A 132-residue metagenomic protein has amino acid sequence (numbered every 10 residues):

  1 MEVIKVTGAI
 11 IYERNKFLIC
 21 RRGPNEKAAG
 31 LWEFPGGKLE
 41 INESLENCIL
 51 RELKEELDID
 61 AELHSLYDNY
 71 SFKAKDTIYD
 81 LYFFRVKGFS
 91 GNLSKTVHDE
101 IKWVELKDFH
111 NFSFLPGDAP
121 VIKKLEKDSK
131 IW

Functional and structural regions predicted by a protein language model:
M1-E2, E126-W132: Generic C-terminal helix-cap and adjacent flexible tail
M1-L18, K38: Conserved N-terminal beta-strand and adjoining loop/helix that marks the start of the Nudix/MutT-like hydrolase domain
K5-T7, N15, Y79-Y82, D99: Change "...and in nucleic-acid phosphodiester-cleaving endonucleases..." to "...and in nucleic-acid processing enzymes
I11-Y12, I19, G88, W103: Conserved hydrophobic "DFG−1" position in protein kinase catalytic cores
K16-E55: Conserved Nudix-box catalytic region and its N-terminal flanking loop in Nudix hydrolases and closely related
E56-L63: Short secondary-structure junctions
D60, Y70-N92, K102, D108: Active-site-adjacent beta-strand/loop module that shapes the phosphate/pyrophosphate-binding cleft
R85, S94-L125: NUDIX/MutT-family hydrolases
